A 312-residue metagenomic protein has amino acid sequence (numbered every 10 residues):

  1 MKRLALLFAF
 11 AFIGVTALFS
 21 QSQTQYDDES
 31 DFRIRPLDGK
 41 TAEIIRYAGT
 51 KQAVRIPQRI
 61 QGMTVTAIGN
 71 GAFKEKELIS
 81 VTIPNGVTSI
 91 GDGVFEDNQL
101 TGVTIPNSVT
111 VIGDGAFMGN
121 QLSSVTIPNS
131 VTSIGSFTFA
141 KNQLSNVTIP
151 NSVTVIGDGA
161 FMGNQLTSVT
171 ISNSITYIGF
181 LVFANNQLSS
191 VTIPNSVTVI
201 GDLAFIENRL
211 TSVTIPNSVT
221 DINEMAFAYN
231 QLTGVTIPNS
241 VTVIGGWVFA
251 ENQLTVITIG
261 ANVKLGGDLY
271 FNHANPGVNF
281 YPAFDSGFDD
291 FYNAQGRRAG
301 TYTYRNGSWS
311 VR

Functional and structural regions predicted by a protein language model:
L7-A17: Bacterial N-terminal signal peptides
L18-S22: Boundary at the C-terminal end of the N-terminal hydrophobic targeting segment
Q23-S30: Low-complexity, acidic Ser/Thr/Pro-rich repeat tracts that form intrinsically disordered stalk/linker regions of very
F32-R33, L37-K40, T50-T66, K76-S89 (+9 more regions): Structural signature of tandem-repeat unit edges
E43-A53, V311-R312: Secondary-structure transition/turn motif
G69-A72, G91-V94, G113-A116, G135-T138 (+5 more regions): Consensus positions within tandem repeat domains that build extended binding/scaffold surfaces
H273-R312: Extracellular/surface-exposed low-complexity segments
